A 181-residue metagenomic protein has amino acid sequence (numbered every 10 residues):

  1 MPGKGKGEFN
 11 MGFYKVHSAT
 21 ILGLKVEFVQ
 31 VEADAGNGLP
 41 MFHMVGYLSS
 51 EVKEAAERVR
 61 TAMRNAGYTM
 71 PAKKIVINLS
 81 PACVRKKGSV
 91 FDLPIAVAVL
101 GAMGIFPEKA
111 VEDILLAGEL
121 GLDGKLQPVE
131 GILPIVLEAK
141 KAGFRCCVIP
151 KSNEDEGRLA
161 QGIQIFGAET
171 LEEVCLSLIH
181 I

Functional and structural regions predicted by a protein language model:
P2-I179: Peripheral, non-AAA+ core regions of ATP-driven protein-machinery
